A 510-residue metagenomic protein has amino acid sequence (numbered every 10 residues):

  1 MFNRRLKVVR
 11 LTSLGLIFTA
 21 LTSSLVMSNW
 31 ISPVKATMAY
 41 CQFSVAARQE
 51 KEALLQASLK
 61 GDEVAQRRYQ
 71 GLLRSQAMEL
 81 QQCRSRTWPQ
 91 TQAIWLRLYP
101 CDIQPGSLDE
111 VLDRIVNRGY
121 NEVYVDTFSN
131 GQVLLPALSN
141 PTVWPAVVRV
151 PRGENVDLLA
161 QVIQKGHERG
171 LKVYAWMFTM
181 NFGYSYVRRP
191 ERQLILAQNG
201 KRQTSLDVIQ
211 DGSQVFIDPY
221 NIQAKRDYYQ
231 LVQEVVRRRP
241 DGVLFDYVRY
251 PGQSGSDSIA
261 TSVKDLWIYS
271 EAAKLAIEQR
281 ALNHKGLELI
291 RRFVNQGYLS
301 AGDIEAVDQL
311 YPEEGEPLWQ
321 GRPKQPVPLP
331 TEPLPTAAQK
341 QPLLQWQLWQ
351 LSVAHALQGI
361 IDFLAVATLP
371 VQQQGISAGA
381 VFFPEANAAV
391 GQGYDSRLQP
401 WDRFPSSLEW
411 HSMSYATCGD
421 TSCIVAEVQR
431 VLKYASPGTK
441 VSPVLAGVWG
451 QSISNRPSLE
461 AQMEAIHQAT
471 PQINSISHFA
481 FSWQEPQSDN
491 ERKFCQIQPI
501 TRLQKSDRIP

Functional and structural regions predicted by a protein language model:
F2-S13, S24-Y99, I103-E110, R114-Y120: Mature N-terminal, pre-catalytic/accessory segment of carbohydrate-active enzymes
P89-I94, M180-R237: Active-site-adjacent "subsite" loops/lids of carbohydrate-active enzymes
A93-D102, P141-E154, D211-Y229, W346-Q358 (+2 more regions): The substrate-binding groove and active-site-proximal loops of carbohydrate-active enzymes, especially glycoside
C101-N117, I222-E234, A389-P405, I424-V428 (+1 more regions): Short, acidic/polar
S107-P136, R237-G242, W401-W410, I473-I476: Catalytic domains of carbohydrate-active enzymes, especially glycoside hydrolases
E122-Y124, L158-D207, L244-Y247, R291-N295 (+1 more regions): Glycine-rich, aromatic-flanked loop segments that form ligand/cofactor-binding clefts across common enzyme folds
V208-Q373, S377, P384, V390-W401: Polysaccharide-binding and catalytic clefts of secreted carbohydrate-active enzymes
W401-P510: Substrate-binding cleft of secreted/luminal carbohydrate-active enzymes
